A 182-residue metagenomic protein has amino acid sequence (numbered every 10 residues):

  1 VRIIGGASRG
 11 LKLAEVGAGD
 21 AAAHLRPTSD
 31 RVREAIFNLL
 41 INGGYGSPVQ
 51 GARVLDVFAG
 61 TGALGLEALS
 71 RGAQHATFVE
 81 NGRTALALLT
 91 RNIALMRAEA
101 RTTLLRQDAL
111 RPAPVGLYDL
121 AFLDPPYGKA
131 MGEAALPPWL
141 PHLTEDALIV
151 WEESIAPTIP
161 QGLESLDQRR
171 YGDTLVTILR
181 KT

Functional and structural regions predicted by a protein language model:
V1-T182: Class I S-adenosyl-L-methionine-dependent methyltransferase catalytic core
